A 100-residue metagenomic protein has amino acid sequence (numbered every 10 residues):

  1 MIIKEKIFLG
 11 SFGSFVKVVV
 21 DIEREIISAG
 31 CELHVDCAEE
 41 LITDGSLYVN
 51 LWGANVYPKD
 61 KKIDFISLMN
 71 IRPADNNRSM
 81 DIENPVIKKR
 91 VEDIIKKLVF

Functional and structural regions predicted by a protein language model:
M1-E40: Negatively charged, low-complexity tracts enriched in Asp/Glu with abundant Ser/Thr
F15, V19-I22, F65, V91 (+1 more regions): Generic structural hydrophobic/aromatic packing signal, biased to beta-strands
K17, V49, V86: Short, well-structured alpha-helical interface segments that form or flank functional binding sites
A29, D36, D44-G45, I66-R72: Surface-exposed loop/turn and secondary-structure junction residues enriched for glycine/proline
L33-Y57, K62: Amphipathic, interaction-prone secondary-structure segments
P58-I82: Intrinsically disordered, low-complexity regulatory segments enriched in Ser/Thr/Pro and charged residues
P85-F100: Well-ordered alpha/beta subsegment
